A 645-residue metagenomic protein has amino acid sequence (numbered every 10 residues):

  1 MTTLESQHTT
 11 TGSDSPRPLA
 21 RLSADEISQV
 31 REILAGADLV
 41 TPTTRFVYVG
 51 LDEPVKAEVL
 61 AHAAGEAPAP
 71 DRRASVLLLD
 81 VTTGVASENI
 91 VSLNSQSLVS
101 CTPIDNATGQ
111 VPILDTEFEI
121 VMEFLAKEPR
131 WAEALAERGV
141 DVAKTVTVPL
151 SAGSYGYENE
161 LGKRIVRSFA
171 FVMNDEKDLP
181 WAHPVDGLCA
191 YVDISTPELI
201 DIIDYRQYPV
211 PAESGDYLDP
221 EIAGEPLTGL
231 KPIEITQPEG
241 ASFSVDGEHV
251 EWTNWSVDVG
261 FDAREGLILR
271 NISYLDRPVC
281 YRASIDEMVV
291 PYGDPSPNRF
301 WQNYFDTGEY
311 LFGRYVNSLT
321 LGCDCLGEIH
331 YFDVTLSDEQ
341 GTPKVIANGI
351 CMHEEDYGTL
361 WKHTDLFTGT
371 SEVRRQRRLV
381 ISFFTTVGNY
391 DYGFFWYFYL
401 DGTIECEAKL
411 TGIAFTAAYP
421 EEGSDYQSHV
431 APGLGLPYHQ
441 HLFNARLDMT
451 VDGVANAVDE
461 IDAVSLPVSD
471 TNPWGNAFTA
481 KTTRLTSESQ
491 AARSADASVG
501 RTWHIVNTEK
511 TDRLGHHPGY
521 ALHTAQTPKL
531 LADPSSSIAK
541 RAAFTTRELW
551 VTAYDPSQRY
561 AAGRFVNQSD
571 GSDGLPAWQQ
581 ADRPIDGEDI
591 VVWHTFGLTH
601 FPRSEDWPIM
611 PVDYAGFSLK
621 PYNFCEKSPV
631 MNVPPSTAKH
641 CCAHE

Functional and structural regions predicted by a protein language model:
M1-Q7: N-terminal acidic, proline/glycine-rich, low-complexity intrinsically disordered segments
T3, I27-Q29, L93-I113, R130-R138 (+4 more regions): Extended effector regions of multi-domain proteins
H8-T9, I113: Generic low-complexity segments that are intrinsically disordered, proline-rich and/or Lys/Arg-biased
T11-D14, Q29, A69-R73, V85 (+1 more regions): Interaction-mediating elements
P18-L60, I113-G156: Short, non-transmembrane alpha-helical segments in secretory-pathway proteins
T41-L93, V142-I194, T253-W255, I381: Exposed beta-strand-loop-beta-strand "reactive/processing" segments of non-cytosolic proteins
